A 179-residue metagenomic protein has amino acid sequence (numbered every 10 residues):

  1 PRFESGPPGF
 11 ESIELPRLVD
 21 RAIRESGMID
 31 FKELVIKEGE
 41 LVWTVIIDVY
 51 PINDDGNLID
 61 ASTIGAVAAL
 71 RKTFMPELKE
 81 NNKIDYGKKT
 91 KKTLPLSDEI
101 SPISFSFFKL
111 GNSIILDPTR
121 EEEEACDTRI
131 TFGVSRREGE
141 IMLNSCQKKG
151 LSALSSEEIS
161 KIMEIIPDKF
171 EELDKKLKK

Functional and structural regions predicted by a protein language model:
P1-K179: Polyanion-binding surfaces on beta-sheet-dominated domains and ring/shell assemblies
